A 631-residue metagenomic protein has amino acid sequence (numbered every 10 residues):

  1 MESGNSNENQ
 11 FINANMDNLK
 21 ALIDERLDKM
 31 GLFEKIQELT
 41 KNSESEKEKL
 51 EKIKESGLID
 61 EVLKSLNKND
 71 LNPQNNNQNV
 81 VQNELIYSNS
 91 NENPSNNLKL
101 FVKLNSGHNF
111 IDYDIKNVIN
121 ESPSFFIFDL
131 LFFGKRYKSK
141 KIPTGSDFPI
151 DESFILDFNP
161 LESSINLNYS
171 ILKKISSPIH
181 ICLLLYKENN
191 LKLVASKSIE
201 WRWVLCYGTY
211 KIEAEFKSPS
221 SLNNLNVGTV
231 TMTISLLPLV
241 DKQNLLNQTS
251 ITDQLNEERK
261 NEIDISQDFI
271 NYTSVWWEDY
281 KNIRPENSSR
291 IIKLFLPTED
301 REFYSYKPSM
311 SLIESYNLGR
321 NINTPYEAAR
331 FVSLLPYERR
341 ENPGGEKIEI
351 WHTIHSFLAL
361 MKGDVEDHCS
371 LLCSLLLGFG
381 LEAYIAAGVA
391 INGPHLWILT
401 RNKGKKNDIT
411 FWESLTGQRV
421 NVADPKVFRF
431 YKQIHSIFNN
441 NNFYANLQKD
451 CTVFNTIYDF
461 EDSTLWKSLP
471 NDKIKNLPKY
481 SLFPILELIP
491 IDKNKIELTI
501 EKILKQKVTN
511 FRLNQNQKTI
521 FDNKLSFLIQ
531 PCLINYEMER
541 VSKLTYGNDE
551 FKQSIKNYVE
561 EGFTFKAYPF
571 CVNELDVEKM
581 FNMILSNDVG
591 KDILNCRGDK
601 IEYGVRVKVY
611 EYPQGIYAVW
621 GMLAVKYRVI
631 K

Functional and structural regions predicted by a protein language model:
M1-L131, K135-Y137, I175-S177, N226-N271: Acidic, S/T/P/G-rich intrinsically disordered/coiled linkers that flank and lead into C2-type membrane-binding modules
N76, K174-L246: C2-type phospholipid-binding modules
L100-L104, F126-L130, F154-L156, I179-L183 (+9 more regions): Structural signal for hydrophobic/aromatic residues that build the beta-strand cores of folded beta-sheet domains
V102, S124-L130, D151-W201: Eukaryotic beta-sheet cores, primarily in C2 and C2-like/PH beta-sandwich modules
G134-K140, N190-V194, N407-D408: Surface-exposed loop/edge segments in extracytoplasmic proteins
K138-D147, I199: Solvent-exposed serine/threonine-rich low-complexity stretches and specific carbohydrate-binding patches
I212-K217, V227-L237, Q248-N282, A359 (+2 more regions): His-Asp-centered catalytic microenvironments across diverse enzyme cores, prominently the transglutaminase-like
N271-D364, K406-N407: Secondary-structure boundary elements
